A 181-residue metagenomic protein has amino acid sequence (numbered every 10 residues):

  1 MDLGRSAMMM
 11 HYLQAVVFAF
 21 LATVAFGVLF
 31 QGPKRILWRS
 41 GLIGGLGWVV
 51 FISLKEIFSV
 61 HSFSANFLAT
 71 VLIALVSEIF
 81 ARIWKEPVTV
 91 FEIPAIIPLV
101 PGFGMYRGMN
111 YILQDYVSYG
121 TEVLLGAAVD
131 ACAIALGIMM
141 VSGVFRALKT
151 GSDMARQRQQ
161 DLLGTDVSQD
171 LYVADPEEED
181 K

Functional and structural regions predicted by a protein language model:
M1-I79, E86-V88, N110-K181: Alpha-helical transmembrane segments and their membrane-interface boundaries that form or gate the permeation pathway
W84-I97: Loop-to-transmembrane helix junctions at the membrane interface
P94-R107: Hydrophobic alpha-helical membrane segments
